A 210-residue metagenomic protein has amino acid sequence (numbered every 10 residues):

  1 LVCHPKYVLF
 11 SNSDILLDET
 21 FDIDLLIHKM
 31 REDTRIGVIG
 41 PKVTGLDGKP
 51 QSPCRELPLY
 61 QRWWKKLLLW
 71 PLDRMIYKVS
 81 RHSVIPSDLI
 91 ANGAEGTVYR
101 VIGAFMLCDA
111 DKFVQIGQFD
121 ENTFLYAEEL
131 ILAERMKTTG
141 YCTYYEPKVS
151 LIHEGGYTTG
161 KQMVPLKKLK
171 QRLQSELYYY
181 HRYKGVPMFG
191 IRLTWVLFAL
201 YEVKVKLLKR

Functional and structural regions predicted by a protein language model:
L1-C3: Glycine-rich, basic loop-to-helix element that forms the pyrophosphate-binding segment of sugar-nucleotide handling
P5, T34-I36, Y141: Short, high-confidence coil segments that cap the C-terminus of an alpha-helix and link into the following beta-strand
V8: Short aromatic/hydrophobic "clamp" motif used to bind/position activated sugar donors
S11-S13: Catalytic metal- and UDP-sugar-binding loop of GT-A-like glycosyltransferases, i.e., residues flanking the conserved
L16-C54: Conserved donor NDP-sugar-binding/catalytic core segment of glycosyltransferases
P58-V98: Short, flexible, basic/aromatic active-site loop/helix in glycosyltransferases
I90-A94, Y99-S150: A short, conserved alpha-helix in the catalytic core of glycosyltransferases
A133-K209: Active-site-adjacent helix/loop segment of glycosyltransferases that harbors family-specific signature motifs
